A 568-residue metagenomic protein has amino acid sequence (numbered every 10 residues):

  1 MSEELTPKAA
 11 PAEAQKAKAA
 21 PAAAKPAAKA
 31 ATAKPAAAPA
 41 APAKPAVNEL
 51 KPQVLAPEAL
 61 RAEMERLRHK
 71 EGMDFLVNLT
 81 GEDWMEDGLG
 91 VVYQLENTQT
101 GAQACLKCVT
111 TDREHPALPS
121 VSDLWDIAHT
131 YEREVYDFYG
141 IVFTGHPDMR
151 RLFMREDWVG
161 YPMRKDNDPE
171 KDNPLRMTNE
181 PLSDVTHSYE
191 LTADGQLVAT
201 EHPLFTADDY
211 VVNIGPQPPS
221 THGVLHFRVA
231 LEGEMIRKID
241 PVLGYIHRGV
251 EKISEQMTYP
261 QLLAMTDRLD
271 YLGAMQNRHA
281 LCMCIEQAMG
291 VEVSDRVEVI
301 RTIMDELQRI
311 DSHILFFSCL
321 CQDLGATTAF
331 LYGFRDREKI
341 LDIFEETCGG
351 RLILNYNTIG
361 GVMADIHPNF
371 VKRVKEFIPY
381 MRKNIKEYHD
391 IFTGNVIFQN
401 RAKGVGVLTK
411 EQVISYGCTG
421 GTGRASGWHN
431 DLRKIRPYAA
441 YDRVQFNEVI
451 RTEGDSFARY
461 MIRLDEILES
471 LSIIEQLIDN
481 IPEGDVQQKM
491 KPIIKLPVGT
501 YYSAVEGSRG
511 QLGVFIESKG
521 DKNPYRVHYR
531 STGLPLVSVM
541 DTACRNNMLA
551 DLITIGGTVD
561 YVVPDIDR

Functional and structural regions predicted by a protein language model:
M1-M235, G394, F398-V405, S470 (+4 more regions): Terminal low-complexity/charged segments
E3, E156, S188-H222, A230-R526 (+1 more regions): Active-site bordering "gate/hinge" segments that shape substrate access to catalytic or cofactor-binding pockets
